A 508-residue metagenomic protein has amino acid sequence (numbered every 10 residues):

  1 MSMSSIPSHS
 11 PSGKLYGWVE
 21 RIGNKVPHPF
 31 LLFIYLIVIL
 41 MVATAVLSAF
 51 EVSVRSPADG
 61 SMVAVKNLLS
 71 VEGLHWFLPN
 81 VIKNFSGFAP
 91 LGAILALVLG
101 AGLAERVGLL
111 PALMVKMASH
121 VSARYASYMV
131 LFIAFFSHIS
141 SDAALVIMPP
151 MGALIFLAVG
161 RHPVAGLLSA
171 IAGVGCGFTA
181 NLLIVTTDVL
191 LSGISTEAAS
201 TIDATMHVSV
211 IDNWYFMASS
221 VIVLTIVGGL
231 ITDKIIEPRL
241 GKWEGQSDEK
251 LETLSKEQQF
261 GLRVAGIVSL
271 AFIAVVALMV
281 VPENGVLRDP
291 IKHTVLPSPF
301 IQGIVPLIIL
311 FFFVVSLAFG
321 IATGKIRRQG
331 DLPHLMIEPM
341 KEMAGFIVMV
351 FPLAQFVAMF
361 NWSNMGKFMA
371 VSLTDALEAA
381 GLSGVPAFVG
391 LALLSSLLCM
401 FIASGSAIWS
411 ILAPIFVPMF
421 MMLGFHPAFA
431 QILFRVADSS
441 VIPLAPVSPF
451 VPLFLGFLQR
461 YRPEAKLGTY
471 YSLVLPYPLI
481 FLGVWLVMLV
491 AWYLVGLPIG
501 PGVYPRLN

Functional and structural regions predicted by a protein language model:
H9-V26, F77-V81, D203-V208, S247-Q259 (+1 more regions): Cytosolic juxtamembrane amphipathic/interface segments immediately preceding and feeding into a transmembrane helix
S10, K14-L15, S53-G87, L91 (+3 more regions): Interfacial loop/helix-cap signal at membrane boundaries in integral membrane proteins
E20, P149, A153-W243, L251-K256 (+2 more regions): Membrane-core helix-loop-helix motifs of multi-pass transport proteins
V26-I34, V38, M62-P111, P297-G366: Core transmembrane alpha-helical segments of multi-pass membrane transporters/permeases
F33-S48, A96-G102, I133-S137, G173-G177 (+6 more regions): Hydrophobic core segments of alpha-helical transmembrane domains in multi-pass membrane transport and ion-translocation
V46-E72, T187-L190, N284-K292, S363-S372 (+1 more regions): Interfacial/capping segments of alpha-helical transmembrane domains
E72-G73, F85-L91, A118-M129, P163-A165 (+4 more regions): Membrane-interfacial loop-to-helix junctions in multi-pass transporters
I94-L95, S122-A153, A158, I347-F356 (+2 more regions): Hydrophobic alpha-helical transmembrane segments of multi-pass integral membrane proteins, predominantly secondary
